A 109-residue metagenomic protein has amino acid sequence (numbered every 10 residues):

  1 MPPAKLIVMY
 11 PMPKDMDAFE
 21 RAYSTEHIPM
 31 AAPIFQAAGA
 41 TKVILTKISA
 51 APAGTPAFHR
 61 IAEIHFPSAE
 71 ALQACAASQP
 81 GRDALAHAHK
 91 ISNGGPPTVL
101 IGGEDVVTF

Functional and structural regions predicted by a protein language model:
M1-F109: Macromolecular interaction modules
